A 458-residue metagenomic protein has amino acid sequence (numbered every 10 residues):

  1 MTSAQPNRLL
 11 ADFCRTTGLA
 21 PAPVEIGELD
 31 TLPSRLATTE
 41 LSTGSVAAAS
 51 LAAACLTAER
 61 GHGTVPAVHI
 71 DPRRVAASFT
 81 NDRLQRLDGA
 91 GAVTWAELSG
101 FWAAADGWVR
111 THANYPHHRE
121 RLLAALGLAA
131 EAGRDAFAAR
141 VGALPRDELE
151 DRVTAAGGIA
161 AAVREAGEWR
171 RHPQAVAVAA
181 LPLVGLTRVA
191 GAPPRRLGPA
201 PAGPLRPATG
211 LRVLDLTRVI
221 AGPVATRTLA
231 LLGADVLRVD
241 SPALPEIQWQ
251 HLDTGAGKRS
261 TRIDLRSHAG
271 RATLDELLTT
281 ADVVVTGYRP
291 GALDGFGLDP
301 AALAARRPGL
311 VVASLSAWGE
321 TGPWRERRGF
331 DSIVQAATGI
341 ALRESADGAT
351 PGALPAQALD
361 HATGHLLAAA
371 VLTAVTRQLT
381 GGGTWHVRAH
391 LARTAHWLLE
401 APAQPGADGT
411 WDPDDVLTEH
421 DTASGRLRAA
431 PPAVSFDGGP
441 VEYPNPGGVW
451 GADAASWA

Functional and structural regions predicted by a protein language model:
M1-A243, D275, T280, A302-G319 (+3 more regions): Acyl-CoA thioester-binding alpha/beta core of soluble enzymes
H62-G63, K258, D331, G339 (+1 more regions): Residue-level detector of functionally special positions within alpha-helical transmembrane segments of multi-pass
A179-A180, T254-G257, R328-V334: Short, hinge-like loop/turn segments at secondary-structure boundaries
L214, R259-A305: A structured beta-alpha segment of the ubiquitous adenosine-cofactor-binding alpha/beta core
G233, G257-K258, A281, F330: Short, well-ordered alpha-helix to beta-strand connector turns
A234, R238-L265, A269, T273: Glycine-rich phosphate-binding loop and adjoining beta1-alpha1-beta2 segment of Rossmann-like nucleotide-binding folds
G297, P323-R327: Conserved NAD(P)+-binding/catalytic subdomain of aldehyde/semialdehyde dehydrogenases
R327-D347: Flexible glycine/proline-rich, aromatic-decorated loop/lid segments
